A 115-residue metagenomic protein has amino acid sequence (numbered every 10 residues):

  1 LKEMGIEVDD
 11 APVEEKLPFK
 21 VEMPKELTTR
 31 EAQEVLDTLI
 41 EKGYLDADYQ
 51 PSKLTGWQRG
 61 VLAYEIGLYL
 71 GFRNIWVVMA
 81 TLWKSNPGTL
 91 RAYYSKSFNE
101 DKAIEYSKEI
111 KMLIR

Functional and structural regions predicted by a protein language model:
L1-R115: Flexible coil/loop and intrinsically disordered linker positions at secondary-structure junctions
